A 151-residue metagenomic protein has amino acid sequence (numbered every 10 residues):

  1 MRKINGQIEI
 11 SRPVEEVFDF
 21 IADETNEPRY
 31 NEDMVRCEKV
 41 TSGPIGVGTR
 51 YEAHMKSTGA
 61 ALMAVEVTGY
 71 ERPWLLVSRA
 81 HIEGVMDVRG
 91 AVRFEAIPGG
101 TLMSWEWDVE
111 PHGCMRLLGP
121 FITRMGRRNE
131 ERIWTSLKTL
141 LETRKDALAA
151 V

Functional and structural regions predicted by a protein language model:
M1-T41, S136-E142, A149-V151: Hydrophobic ligand-binding cavity/cleft-lining segments
I21, N31, V67, W107 (+2 more regions): Hydrophobic alpha-helical core bundles mediating ligand binding, dimerization, or RNAP-core interactions
P28, P44, H54-S104, D108-G113 (+2 more regions): Hydrophobic-ligand binding "helix-grip"
V109-V151: A conserved amphipathic terminal alpha-helix motif
